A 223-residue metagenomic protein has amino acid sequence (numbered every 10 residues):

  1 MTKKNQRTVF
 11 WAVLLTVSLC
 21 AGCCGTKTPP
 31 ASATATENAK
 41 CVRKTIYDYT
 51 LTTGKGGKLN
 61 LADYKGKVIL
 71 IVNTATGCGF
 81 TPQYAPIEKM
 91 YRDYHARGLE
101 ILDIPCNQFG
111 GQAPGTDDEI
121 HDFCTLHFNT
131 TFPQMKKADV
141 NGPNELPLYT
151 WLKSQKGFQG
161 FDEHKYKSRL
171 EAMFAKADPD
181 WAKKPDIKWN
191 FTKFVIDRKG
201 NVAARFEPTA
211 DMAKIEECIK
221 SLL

Functional and structural regions predicted by a protein language model:
T2-W11: Bacterial N-terminal signal peptides that target proteins for export
C20-C23: C-terminal motif of bacterial Sec signal peptides marking the signal peptidase cleavage site
P29-A62, P82: N-terminal "domain-start" segment that seeds a small globular fold
K67-V68, T76-G77, T81-C106, C124-F128: Conserved helix-turn-beta segment immediately C-terminal to the redox Cys motif in thioredoxin-like folds
G98-G115, T131-G142: Thiol-based oxidoreductase modules, predominantly thioredoxin-like and allied folds used for disulfide exchange
N129-T209: Thiol/selenol-based redox catalytic cores and closely related redox-interacting motifs
A203-L223: Non-catalytic, surface beta->alpha helical segment in thiol-disulfide oxidoreductase systems
